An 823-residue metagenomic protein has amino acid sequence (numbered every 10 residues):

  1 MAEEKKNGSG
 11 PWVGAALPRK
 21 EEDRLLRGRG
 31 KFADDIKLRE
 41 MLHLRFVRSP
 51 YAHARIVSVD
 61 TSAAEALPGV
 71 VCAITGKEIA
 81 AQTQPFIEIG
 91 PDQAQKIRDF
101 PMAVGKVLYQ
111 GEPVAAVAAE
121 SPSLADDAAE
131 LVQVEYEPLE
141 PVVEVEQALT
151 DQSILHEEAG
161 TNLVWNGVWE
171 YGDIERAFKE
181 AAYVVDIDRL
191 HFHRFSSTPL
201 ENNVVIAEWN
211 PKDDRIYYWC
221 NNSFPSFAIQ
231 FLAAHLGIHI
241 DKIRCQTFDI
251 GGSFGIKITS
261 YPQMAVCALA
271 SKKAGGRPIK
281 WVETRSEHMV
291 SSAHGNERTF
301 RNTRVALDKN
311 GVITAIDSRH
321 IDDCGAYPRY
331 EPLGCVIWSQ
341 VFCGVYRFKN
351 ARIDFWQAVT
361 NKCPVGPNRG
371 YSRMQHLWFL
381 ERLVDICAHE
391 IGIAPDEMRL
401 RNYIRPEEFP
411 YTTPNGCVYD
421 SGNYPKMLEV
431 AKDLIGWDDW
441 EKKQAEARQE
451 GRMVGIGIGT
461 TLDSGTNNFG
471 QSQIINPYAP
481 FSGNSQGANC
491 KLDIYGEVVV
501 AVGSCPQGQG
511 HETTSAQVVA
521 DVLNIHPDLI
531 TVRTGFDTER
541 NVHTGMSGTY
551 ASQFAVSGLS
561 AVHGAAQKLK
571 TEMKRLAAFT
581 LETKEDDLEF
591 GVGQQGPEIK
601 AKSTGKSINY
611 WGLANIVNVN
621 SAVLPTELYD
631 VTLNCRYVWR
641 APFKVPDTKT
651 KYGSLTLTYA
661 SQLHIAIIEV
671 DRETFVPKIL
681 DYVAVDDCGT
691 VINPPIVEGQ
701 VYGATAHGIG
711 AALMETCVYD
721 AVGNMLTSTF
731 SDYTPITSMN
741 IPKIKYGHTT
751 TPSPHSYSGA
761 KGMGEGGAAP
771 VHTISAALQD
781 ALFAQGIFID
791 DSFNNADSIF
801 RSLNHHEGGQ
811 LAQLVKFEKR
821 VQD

Functional and structural regions predicted by a protein language model:
A2-V685, G747, T773-A784, S802-D823: Structural alpha/beta core scaffold segments of enzyme domains
T284-S286, D528-N541, Y719-N740: Substrate-binding beta-hairpin/strand module that engages nucleic acids
T531-T534, T737-K761: Generic long, charged, amphipathic alpha-helical segments
V691-A706: Conserved phosphate-binding loops in nucleotide/dinucleotide-binding enzymes
P694-E698, V718-T737, T750, G759-E765: Hydrophobic alpha-helical bundle architecture
G764-A796: Internal helix-turn-beta structural module
